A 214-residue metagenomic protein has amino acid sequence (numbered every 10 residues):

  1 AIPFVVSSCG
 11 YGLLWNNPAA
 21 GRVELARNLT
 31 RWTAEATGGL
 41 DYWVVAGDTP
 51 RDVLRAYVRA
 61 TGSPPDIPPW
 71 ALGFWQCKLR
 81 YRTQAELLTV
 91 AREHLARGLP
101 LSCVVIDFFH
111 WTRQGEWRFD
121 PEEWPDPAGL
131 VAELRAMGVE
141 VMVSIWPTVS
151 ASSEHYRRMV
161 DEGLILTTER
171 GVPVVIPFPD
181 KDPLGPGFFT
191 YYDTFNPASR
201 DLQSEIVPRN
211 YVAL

Functional and structural regions predicted by a protein language model:
A1-A71, K78-L79, Q84, T89-A96: Catalytic and substrate-binding clefts that recognize carbohydrates or anionic sugar/phosphate headgroups
P65-L214: Aromatic-lined carbohydrate-binding/catalytic grooves of carbohydrate-active enzymes
